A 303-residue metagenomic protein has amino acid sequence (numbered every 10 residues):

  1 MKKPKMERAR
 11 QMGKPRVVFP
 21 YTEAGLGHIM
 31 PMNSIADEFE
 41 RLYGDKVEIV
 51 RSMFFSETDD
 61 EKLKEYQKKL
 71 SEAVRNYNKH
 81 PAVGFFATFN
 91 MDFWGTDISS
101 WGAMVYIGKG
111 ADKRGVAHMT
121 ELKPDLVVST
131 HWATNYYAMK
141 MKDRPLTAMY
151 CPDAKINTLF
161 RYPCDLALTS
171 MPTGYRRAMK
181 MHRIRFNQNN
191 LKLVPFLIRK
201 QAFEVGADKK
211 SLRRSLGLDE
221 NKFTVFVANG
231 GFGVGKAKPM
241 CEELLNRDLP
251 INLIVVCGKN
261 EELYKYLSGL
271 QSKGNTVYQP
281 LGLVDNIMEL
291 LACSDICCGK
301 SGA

Functional and structural regions predicted by a protein language model:
G13-V17, P145, F223, I251: Nucleotide donor/acceptor-binding cores
R16, D125-L126, L166, T224 (+1 more regions): Structural motif
T22-N33, G235: A short, glycine/small-residue-rich beta-strand->loop->alpha-helix junction that serves as a flexible
S34-H118: Conserved N-terminal ligand/cofactor-binding loop architecture of enzyme catalytic domains
T88-F186, L193: Active-site and donor-binding regions of nucleotide-sugar-utilizing enzymes
L166-G231: A nucleotide-sugar donor-handling region in carbohydrate enzymes
K210, L218-C293: Donor-nucleotide binding loops and adjacent catalytic segments primarily of GT-B fold Leloir glycosyltransferases
A292-G302: Acidic donor-binding loop of glycosyltransferase active sites
